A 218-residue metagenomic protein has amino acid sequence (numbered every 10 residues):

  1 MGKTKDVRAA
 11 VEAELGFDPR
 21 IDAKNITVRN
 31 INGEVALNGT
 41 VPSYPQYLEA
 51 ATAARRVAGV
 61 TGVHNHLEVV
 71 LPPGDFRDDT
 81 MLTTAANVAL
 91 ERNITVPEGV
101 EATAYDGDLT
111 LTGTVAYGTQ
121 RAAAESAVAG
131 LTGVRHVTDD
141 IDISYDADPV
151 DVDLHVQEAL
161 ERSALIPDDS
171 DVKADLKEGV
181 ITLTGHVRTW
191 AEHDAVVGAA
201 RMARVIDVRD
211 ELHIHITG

Functional and structural regions predicted by a protein language model:
M1-G218: N-terminal targeting leaders
